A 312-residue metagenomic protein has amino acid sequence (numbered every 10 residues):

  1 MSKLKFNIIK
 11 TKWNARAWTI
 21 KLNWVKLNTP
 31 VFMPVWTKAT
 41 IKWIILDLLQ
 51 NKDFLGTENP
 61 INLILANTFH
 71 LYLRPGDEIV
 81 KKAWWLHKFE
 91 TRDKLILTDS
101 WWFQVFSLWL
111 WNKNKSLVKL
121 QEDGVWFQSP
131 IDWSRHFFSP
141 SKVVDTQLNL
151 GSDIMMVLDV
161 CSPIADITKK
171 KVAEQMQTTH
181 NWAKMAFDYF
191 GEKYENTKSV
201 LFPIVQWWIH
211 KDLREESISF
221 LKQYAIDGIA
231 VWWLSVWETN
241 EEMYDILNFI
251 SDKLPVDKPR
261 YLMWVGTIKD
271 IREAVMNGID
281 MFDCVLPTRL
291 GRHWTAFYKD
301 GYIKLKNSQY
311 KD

Functional and structural regions predicted by a protein language model:
S2-N196, S308-K311: Non-catalytic, usually N-terminal nucleic-acid engagement modules in DNA/RNA processing proteins
Y189, K193-N196, V200-D312: Glycine-rich phosphate/ribose-binding loops and adjacent secondary-structure elements that form binding surfaces
